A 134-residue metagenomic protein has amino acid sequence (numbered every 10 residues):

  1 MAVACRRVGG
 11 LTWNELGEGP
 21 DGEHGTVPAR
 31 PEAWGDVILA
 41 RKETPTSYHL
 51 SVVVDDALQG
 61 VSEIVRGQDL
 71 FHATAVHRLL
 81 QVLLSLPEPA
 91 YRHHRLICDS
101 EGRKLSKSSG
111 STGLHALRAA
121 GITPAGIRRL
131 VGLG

Functional and structural regions predicted by a protein language model:
M1-S106, G113-R118: Active-site cores that bind ATP or allylic diphosphates and position pyrophosphate for catalysis
A119-L133: Extended, charge-rich low-complexity interaction segments
